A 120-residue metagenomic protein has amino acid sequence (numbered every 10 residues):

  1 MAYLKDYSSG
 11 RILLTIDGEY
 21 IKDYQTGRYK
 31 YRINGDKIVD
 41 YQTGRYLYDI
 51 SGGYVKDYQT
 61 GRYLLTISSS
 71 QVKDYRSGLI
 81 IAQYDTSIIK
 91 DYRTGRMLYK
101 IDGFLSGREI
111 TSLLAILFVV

Functional and structural regions predicted by a protein language model:
M1-E19, Q25-R28, G35-D36, T43-R45 (+2 more regions): Long terminal segments
